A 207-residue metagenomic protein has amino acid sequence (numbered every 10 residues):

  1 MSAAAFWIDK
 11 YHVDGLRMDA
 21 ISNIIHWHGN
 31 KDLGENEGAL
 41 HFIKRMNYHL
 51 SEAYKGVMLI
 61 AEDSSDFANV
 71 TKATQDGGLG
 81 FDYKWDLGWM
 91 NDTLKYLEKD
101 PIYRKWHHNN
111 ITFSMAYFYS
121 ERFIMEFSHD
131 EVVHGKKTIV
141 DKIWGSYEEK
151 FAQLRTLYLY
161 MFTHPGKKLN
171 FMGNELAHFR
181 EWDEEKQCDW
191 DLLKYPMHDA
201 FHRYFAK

Functional and structural regions predicted by a protein language model:
M1-R17: An active-site-proximal structural segment forming one wall of the substrate-binding cleft that immediately precedes
F6, H49, K207: Solvent-exposed, charged/polar functional surfaces in cytosolic regulatory/catalytic domains
H12-D14, H26-E185, L192, A200: Conserved alpha/beta catalytic core and glycan-binding cleft of carbohydrate-active enzymes
A20: Walker B catalytic acidic pair
F201-K207: Amphipathic alpha-helical
